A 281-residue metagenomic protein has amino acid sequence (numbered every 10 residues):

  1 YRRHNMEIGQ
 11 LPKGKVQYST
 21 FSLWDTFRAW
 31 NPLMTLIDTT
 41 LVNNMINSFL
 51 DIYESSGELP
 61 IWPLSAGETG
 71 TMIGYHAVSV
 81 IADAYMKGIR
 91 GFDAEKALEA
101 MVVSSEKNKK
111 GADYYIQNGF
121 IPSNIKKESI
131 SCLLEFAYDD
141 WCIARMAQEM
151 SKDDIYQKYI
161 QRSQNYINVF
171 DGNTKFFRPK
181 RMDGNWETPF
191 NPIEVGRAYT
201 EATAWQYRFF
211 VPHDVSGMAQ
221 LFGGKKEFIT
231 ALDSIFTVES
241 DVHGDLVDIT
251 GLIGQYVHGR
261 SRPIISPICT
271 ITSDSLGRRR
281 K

Functional and structural regions predicted by a protein language model:
R2-L11, T40-Y115, T174-R181: Helix-terminus loop motifs that line ligand-binding clefts
V16-R28, L36, V78, G88-K281: Active-site core of glycosidic bond-cleaving carbohydrate-active enzymes
P32: Active-site alpha-helical elements of protease catalytic centers
